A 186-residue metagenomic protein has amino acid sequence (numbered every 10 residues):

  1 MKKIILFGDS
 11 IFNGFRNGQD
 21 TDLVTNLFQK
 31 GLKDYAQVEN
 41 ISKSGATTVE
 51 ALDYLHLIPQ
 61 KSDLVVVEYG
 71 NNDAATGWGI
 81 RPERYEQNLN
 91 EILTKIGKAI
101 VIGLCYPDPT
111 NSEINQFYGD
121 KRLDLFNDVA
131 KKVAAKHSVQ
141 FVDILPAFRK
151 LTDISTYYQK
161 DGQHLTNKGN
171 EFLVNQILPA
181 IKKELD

Functional and structural regions predicted by a protein language model:
M1-S44, E50, Y54-K61: Serine-esterase "nucleophile elbow" of acetyl-processing enzymes
I11-F15, S42-A46, D73-A74, D108-P109 (+1 more regions): Short histidine/acidic/glycine/proline-rich micro-motifs that form metal- and phosphate-coordinating active-site loops
L52-D186: Alpha-helical cap/lid subdomain in secreted, periplasmic, or secretory-pathway luminal O-acyl-processing enzymes
